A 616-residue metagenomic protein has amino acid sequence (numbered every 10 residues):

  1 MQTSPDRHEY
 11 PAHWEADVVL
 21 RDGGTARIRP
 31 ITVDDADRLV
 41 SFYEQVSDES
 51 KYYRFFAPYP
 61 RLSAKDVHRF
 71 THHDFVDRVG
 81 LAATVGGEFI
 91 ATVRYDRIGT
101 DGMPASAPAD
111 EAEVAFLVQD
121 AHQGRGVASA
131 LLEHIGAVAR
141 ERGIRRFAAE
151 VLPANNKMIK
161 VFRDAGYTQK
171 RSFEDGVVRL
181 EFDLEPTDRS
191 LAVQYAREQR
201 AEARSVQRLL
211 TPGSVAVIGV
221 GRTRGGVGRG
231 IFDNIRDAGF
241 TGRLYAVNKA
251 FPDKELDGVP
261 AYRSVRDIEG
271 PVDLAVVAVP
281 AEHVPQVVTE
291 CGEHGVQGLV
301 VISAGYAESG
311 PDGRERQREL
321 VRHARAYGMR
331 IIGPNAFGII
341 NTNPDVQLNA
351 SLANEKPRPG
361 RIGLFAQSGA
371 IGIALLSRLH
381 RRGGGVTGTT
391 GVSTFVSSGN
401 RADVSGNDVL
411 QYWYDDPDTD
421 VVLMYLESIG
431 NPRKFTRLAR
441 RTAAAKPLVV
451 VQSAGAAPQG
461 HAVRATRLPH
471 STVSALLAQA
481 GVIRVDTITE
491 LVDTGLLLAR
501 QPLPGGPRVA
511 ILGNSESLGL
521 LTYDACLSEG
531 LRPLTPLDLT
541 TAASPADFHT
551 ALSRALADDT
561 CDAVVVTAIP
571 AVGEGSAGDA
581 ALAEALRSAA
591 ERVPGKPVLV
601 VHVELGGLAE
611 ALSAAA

Functional and structural regions predicted by a protein language model:
M1-R208, P212: Long, contiguous binding/interaction regions
E185-A616: Catalytic-core regions of core metabolic enzymes, especially those transforming organic acids/acyl-group intermediates
